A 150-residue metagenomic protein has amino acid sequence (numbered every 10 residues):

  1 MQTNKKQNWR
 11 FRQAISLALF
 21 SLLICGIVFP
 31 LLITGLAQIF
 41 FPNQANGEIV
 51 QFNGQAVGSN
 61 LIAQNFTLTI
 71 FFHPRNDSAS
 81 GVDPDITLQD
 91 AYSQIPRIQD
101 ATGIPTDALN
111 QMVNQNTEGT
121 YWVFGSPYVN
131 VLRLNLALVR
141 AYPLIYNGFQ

Functional and structural regions predicted by a protein language model:
M1-Q2: N-terminal leader/signal peptides at the extreme start of proteins
K5-W9, Q13, L17-S21, C25-G26 (+3 more regions): Flexible, solvent-exposed loop/hinge segments and secondary-structure transition points
N43, Q64, S126-P127, A137 (+1 more regions): Short alpha-helix boundary/capping motifs
N116-R133: Short amphipathic alpha-helical segments at helix boundaries and their inter-helical linkers
N135-Q150: Short, low-complexity, Pro/Ser/Thr/Gly-rich segments in the mature regions of secreted, periplasmic
